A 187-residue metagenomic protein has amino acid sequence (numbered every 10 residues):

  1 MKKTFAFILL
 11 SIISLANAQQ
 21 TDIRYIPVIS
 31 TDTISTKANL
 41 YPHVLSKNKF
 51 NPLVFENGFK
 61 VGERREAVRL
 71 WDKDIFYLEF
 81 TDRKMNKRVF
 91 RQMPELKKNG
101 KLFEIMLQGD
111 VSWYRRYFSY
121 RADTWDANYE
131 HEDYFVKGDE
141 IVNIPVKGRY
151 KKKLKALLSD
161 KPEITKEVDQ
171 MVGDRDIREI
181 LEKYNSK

Functional and structural regions predicted by a protein language model:
M1-T4, Q19: Positively charged n-region of N-terminal signal peptides that target proteins for export
T4-F5, F103: Residue-level detector of intrinsically disordered/flexible regions characterized by low predicted structural confidence
L9-A18: Hydrophobic h-region of N-terminal signal peptides that target proteins for export in Gram-negative bacteria
A18-Q19, R91: Intrinsically disordered, low-complexity regions enriched in polar/acidic and amide residues
R24-I164: Aromatic-patch recognition
L154-K187: C-terminal partner/receptor-binding element of secreted or periplasmic proteins
